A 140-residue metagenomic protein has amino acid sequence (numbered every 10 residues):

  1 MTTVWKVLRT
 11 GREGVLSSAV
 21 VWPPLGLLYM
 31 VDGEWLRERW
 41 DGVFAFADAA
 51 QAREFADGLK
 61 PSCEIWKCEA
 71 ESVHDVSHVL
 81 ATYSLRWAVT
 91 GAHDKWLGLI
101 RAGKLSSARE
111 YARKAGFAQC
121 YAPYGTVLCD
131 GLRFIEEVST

Functional and structural regions predicted by a protein language model:
M1-M30, W35-D41, A49-T140: Conserved NAD+-utilizing ADP-ribose enzyme module
